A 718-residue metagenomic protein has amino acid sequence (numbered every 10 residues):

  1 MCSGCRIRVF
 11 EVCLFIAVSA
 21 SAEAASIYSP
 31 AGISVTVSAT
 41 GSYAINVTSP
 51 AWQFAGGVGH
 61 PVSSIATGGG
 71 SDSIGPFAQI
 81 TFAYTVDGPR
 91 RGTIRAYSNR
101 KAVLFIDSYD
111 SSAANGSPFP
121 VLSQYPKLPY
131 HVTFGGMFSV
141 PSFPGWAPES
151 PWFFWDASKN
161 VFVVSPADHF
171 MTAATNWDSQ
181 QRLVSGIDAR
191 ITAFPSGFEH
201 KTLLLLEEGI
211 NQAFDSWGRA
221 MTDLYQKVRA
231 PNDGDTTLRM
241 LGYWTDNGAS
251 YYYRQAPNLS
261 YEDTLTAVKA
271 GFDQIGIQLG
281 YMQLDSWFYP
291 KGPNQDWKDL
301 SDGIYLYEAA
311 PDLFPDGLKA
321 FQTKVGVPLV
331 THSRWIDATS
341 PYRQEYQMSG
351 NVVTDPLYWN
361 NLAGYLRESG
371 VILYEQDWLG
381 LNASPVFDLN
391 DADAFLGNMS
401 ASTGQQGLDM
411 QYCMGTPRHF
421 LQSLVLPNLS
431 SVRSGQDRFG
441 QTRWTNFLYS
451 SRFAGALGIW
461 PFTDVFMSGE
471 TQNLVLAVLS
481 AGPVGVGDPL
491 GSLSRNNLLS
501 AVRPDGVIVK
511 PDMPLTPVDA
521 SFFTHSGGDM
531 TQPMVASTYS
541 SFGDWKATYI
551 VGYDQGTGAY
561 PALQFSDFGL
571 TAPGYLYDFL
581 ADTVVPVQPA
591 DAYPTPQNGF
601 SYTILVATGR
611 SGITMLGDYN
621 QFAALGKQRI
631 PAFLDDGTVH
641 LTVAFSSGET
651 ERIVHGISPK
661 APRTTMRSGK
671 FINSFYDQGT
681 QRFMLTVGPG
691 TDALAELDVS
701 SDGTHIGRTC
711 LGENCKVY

Functional and structural regions predicted by a protein language model:
V9-S19: Bacterial N-terminal signal peptides
I27-Y281, I304-E308: Carbohydrate-recognition beta-sandwich/jelly-roll modules in extracellular/periplasmic carbohydrate-active proteins
V103, A477-S480, G485, F523-A572 (+2 more regions): Carbohydrate-binding surface patches
Q124-S139, D567-A581, G656-K670, R708: Solvent-exposed beta-hairpin/edge-strand motifs
M240-N390: Aromatic-lined carbohydrate-binding/catalytic grooves of carbohydrate-active enzymes
T339-V371, L389-N497, D512-G527, T531: Glycan-recognition surfaces
S480-F522, V551-D554, P573-R629: Catalytic cores of secreted or luminal carbohydrate-active enzymes
Q588-G626, D677-Y718: C-terminal beta-strand-rich structural cap/linker in extracellular carbohydrate-active enzymes
